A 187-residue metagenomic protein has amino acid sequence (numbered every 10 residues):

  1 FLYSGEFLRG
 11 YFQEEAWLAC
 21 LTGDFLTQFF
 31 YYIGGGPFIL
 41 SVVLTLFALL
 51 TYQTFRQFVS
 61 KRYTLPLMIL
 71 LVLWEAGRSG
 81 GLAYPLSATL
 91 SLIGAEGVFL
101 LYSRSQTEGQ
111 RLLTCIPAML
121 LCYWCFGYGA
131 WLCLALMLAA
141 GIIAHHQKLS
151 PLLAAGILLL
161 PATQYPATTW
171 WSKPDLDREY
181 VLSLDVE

Functional and structural regions predicted by a protein language model:
F1-V43: Membrane-interface coil-to-helix junctions
G5-E6, Y31-P37, V42-T45, L49 (+2 more regions): Individual alpha-helical transmembrane segments in multi-pass integral membrane proteins
F12-A16, T64-G109, W124-C133, W170-D175 (+2 more regions): Membrane-interface micro-motifs in multi-pass membrane enzymes
S41-V59, G94-L101: Transmembrane-helix motifs of polytopic, lipid-linked glycan transferases
F47-L50, T54, F58-V72, R111: Type-3 copper protein
L65, Q106-L120, P151-L152: Short hydrophobic alpha-helices at membrane interfaces in multi-pass membrane enzymes
L134-L153: Perimembrane helix-loop-helix junctions
K148-T168: Internal/C-terminal transmembrane anchor helices
